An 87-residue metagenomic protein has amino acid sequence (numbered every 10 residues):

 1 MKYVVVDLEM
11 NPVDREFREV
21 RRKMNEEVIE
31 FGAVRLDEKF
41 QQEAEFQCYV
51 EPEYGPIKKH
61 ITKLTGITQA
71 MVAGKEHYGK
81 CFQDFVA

Functional and structural regions predicted by a protein language model:
K2-A87: Conserved non-catalytic scaffold segment of RNase H-like nuclease domains
